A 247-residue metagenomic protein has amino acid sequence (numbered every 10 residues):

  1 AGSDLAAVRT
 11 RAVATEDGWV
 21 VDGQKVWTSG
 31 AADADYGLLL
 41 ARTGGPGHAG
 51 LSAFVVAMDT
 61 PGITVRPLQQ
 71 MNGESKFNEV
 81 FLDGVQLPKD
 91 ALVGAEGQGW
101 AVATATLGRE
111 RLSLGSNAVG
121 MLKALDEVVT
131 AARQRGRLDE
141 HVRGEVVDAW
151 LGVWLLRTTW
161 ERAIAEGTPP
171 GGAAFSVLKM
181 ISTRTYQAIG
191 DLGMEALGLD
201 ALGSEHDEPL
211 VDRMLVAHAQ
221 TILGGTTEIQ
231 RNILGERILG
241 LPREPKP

Functional and structural regions predicted by a protein language model:
A1-S3, V26-A32, M71-N72, A219-T226: Glycine-rich phosphate/pyrophosphate-binding beta-alpha loops
D4-A6, G30-A34, H48-G50, G94 (+1 more regions): Short glycine/proline-enriched turns and hinge-like loops at secondary-structure junctions
V8, W27, Y36-L38, A53 (+6 more regions): Tryptophan-centric aromatic hotspots in well-structured domains and transmembrane helices
T10-V13: A structural signal for short hydrophobic beta-strand segments in well-ordered beta-sheet cores
D22-R66: A short core secondary-structure module
I63-T158, Q220: Glycine-rich beta->alpha junctions and the first turn(s) of the following alpha-helix
W100-T106, E110, L114, L197-P247: Glycine-rich phosphate/cofactor-binding loops in nucleotide/flavin-utilizing enzymes
R133, R137-R143, W154-E208: C-terminal helix-coil-helix/basic helical segment that borders enzyme active sites and/or dimer interfaces and provides
